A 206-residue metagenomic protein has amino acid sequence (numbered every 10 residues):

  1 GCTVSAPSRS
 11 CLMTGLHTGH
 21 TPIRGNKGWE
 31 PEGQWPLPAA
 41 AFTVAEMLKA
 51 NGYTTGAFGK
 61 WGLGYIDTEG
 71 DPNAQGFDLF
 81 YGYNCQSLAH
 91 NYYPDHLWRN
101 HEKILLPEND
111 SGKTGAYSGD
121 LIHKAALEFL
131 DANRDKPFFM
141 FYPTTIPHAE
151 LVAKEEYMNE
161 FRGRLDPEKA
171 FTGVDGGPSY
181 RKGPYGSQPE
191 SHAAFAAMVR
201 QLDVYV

Functional and structural regions predicted by a protein language model:
G1-V206: Formylglycine-dependent sulfatase
